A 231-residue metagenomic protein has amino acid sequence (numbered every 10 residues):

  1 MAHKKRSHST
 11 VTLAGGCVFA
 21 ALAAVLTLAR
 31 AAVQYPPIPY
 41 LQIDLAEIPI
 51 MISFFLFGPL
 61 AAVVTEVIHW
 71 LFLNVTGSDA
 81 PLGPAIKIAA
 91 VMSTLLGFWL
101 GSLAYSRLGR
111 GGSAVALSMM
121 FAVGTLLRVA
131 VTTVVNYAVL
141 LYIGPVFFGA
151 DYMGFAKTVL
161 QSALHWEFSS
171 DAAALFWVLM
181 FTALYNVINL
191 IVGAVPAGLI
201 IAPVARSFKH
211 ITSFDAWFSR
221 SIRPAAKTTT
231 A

Functional and structural regions predicted by a protein language model:
M1-A231: Loop-helix junctions at membrane interfaces
